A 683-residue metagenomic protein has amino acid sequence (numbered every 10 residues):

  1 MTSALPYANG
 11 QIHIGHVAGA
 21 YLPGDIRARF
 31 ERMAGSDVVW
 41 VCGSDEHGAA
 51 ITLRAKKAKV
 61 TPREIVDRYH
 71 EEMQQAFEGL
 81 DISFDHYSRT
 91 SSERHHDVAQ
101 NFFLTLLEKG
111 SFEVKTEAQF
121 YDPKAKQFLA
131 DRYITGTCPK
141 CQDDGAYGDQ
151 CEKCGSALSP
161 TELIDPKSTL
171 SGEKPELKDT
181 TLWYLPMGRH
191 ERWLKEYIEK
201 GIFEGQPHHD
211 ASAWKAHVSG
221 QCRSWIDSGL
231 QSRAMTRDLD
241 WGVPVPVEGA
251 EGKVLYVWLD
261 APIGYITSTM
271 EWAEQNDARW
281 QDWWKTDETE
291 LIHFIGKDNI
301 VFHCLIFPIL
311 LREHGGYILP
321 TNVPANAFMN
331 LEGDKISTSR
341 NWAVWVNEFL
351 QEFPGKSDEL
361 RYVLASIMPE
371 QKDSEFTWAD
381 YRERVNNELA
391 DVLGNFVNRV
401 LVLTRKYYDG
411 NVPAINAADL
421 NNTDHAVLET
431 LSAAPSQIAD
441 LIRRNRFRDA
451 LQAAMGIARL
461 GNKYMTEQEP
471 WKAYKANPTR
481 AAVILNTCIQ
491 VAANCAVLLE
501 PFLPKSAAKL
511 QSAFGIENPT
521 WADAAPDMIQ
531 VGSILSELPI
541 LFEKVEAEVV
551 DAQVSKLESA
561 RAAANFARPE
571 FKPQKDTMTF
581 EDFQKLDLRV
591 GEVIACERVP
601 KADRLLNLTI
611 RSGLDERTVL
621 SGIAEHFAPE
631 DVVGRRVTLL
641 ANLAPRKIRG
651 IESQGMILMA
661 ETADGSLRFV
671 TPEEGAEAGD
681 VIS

Functional and structural regions predicted by a protein language model:
M1-C42, R94-V98, I164-K406, A450-A454: Structured secondary-structure scaffolds
M1-Y197, F203-E204: N-terminal, positively charged nucleic-acid-binding surface of large information/translation enzymes
P6-A8, E46, A146, H190 (+13 more regions): Short, glycine-/Ser/Thr-/acidic-enriched flexible segments
I26, E64, R68-Q75, N101 (+5 more regions): A non-catalytic, amphipathic alpha-helix used as a structural packing/dimerization or gating element in enzyme scaffolds
T321-A325, Q511-A513, N607: Beta-strand segments within the central parallel beta-sheet cores of soluble alpha/beta enzyme folds
A379-A417, V427-I534, L640: Helix-rich, typically C-terminal accessory recognition domains appended to large enzymatic cores
A507-Q584: Intrinsic disorder at enzyme termini
A563-S683: Phosphate-backbone binding interfaces of nucleic-acid-interacting proteins
